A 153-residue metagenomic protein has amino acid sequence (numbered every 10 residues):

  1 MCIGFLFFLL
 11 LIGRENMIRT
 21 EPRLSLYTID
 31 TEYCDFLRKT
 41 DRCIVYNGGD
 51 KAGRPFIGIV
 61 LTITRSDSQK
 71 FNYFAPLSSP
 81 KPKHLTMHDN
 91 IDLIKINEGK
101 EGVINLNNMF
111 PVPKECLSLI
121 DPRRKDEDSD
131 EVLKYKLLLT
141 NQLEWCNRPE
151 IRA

Functional and structural regions predicted by a protein language model:
F5-E21, L93-A153: C-terminal terminal-subdomain/extension
I18-R54, I63: Short N-terminal edge-element motif at the start of the domain
S25-Y27, N72-A75, I104-F110: A broad, low-specificity signal marking well-ordered, structured residues that form hydrophobic/aromatic
D30, S78, P113: Residues at the C-termini of beta-strands that transition into short coil/loop
Y33, K81, C116: Residue-level detector of flexible, active-site-proximal loop/helix-junction positions within diverse enzyme catalytic
N47-G53, I63-G102: Compact nucleic-acid interaction/catalytic patches
